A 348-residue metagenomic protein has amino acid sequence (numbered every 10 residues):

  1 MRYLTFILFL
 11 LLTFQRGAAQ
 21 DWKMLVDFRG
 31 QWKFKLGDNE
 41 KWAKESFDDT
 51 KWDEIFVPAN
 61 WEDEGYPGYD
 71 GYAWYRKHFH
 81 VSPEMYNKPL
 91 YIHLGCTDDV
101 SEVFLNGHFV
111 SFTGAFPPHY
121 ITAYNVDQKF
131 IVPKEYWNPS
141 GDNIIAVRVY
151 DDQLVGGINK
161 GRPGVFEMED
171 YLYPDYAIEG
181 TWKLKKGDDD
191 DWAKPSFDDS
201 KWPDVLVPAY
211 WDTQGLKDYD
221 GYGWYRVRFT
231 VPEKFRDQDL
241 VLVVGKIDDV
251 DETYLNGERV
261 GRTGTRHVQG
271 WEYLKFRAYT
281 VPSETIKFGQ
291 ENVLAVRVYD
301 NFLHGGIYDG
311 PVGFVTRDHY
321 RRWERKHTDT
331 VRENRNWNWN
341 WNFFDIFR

Functional and structural regions predicted by a protein language model:
M1-D21: Bacterial Sec-dependent N-terminal signal peptides
D21-W22, D38-E40, T50, I55-F56 (+11 more regions): Carbohydrate-interacting regions of secretory-pathway proteins
M24, F28-N39, V126-L216, F276 (+1 more regions): An acidic-aromatic loop/edge-strand motif
V26-K35, E45-F56: Mature N-terminal segment immediately following signal peptide/propeptide cleavage in secreted/periplasmic
W52, F79-G107, I145-V149, W202 (+2 more regions): Aromatic-lined ligand-binding clefts that engage carbohydrates, nucleic acids, or primary amines
W61, F104-I131, L255-A278: Solvent-exposed beta-strand/loop surfaces of large extracellular or lumenal domains
G68-D70, M85-Y86, I121-N125, Y136-S140 (+4 more regions): Surface-exposed coil/turn segments at beta-strand junctions on protein surfaces, enriched
Y69-S82, Y219-P232, R277-T280: Short beta-strands within extracellular/lumenal beta-sheet-rich domains
